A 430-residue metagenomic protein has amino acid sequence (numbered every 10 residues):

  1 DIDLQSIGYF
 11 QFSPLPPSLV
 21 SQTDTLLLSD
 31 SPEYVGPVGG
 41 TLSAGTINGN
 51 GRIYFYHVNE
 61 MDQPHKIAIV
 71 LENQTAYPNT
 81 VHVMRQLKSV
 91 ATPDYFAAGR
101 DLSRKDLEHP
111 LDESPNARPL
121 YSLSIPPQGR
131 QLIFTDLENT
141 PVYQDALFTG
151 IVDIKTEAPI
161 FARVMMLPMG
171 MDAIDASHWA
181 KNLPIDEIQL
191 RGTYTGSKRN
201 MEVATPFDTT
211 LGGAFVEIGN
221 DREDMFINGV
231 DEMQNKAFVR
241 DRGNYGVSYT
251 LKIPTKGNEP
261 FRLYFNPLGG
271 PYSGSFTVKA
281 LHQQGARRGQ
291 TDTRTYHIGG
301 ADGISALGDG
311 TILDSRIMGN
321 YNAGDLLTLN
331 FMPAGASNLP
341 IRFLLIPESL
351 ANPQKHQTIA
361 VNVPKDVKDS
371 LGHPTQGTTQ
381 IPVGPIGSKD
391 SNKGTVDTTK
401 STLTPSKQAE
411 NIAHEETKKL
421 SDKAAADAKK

Functional and structural regions predicted by a protein language model:
I2-S43, I188-G229: A eukaryote-biased signal for short, well-structured alpha-helical docking elements
Y9, T41, T46, N50 (+8 more regions): Intrinsically disordered, low-complexity regions
G36-M84, F96, K105-E108, D112 (+4 more regions): Long compositionally biased, domain-poor regions of proteins
N79, Q86, P168-M171: A short, polar beta-strand/turn micro-motif
P127-Q128: Extended amphipathic alpha-helical segments with heptad-repeat/coiled-coil character used for oligomerization, fusion
E157-M201, N338-K355: Exposed low-complexity, polar/acidic, P/S/T/G-rich flexible segments that act as propeptides, protease-susceptible
K355-K430: Compositionally biased, proline/threonine/alanine/serine-rich low-complexity intrinsically disordered stretches
